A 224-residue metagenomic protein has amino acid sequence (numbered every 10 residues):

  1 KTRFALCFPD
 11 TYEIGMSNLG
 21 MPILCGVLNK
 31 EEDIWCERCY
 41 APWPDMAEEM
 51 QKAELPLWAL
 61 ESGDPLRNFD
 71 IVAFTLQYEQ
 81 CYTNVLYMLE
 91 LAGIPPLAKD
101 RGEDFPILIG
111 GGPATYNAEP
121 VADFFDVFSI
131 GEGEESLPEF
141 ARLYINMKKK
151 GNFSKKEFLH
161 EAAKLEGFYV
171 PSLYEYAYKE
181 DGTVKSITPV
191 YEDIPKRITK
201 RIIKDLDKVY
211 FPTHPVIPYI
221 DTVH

Functional and structural regions predicted by a protein language model:
K1-A5, Y12-E13, G182-H224: N-terminal [4Fe-4S]-dependent radical SAM core
T2-R3, D10, G15-E31, E79-C81 (+2 more regions): General detector of N-terminal leader/presequence modules that precede the first folded domain
F4, P9, G15-G26, D33-E37 (+3 more regions): Low-complexity, highly charged intrinsically disordered N-terminal segments that act as targeting/localization
N18, P22, E79, T115 (+3 more regions): Conserved structured core elements
N29, E161-A163, I202-K204: A generic structural signal for short, non-catalytic loop/turn and secondary-structure boundary residues
A41-Y191: Glycine-rich beta-alpha loop elements in corrinoid/cobalamin-binding modules across cobalamin-dependent enzymes
